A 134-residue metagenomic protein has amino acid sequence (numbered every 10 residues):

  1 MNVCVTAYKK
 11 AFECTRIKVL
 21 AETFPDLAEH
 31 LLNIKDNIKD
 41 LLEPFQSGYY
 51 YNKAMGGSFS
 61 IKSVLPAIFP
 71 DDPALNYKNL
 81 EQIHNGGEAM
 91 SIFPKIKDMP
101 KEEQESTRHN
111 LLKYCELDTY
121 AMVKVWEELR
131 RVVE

Functional and structural regions predicted by a protein language model:
M1-E88: Conserved DEDDh/DEDDy metal-dependent 3′-5′ exonuclease domain
V64-E134: Acidic, Mg2+-coordinating catalytic module of metal-dependent nucleases/exonucleases that use a two-metal-ion mechanism
